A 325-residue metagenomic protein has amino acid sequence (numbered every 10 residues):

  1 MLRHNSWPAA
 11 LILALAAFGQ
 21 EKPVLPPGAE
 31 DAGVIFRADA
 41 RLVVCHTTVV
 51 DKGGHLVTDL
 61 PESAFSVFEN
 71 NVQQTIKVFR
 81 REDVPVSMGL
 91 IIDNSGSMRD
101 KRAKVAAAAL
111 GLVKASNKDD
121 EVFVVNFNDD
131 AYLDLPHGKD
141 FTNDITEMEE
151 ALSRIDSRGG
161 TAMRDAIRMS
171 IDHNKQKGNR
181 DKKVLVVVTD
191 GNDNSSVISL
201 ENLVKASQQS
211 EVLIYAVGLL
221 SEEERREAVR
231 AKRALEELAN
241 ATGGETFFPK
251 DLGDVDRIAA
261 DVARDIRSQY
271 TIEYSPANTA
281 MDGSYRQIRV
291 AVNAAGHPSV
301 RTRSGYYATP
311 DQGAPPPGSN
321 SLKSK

Functional and structural regions predicted by a protein language model:
M1-L11: Bacterial N-terminal signal peptides that target proteins for export
A10-G19: Hydrophobic h-region of N-terminal signal peptides that target proteins for export in Gram-negative bacteria
F18-K325: Scaffold/interface architecture of coatomer-like assemblies
